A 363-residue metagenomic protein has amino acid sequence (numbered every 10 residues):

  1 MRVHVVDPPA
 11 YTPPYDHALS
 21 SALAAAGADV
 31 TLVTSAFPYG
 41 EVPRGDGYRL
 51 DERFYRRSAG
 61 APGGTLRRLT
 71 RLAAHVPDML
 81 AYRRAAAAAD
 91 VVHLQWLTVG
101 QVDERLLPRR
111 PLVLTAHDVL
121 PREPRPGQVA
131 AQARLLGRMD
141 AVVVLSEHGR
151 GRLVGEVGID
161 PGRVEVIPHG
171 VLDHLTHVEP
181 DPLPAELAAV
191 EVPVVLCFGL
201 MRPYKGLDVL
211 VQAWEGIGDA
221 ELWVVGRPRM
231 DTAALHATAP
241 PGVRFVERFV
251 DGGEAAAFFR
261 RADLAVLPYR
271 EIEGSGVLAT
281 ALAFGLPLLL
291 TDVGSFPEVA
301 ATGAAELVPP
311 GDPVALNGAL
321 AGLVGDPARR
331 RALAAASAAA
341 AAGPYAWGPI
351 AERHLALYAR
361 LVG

Functional and structural regions predicted by a protein language model:
V6-A74, R83, G100, G149 (+1 more regions): N-terminal strand-loop element at the rim of the active site of nucleotide-sugar-dependent glycosyltransferases
P124-P126, V154-G155, G162-R163, G170-L187 (+2 more regions): Acidic anion/phosphate-binding donor-loop and adjacent secondary structure in glycosyltransferase catalytic cores
V171, F198, E221-A234, R248: Glycosyltransferase donor-sugar binding loop
L187-K205, V211-I217, L222-W223: Conserved donor-binding/catalytic core segment of Leloir-type glycosyltransferases
A233-A256: Nucleotide-activated donor-binding/catalytic signature segment of Leloir-type glycosyltransferases, i.e., the conserved
A257-E273, A283-L286: Acidic donor-binding loop of glycosyltransferase active sites
T302, E306-V314, G322-A328: Conserved acidic donor-binding segment of nucleotide-sugar-dependent glycosyltransferases
R329-P344, R353: A short, well-ordered alpha-helix in the C-terminal region of glycosyltransferases
